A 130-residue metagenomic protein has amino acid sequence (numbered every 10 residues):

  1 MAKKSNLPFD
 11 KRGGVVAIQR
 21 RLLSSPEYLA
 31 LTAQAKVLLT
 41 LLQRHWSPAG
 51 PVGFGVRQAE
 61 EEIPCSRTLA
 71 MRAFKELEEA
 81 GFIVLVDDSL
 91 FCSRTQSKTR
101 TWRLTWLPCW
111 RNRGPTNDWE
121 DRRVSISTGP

Functional and structural regions predicted by a protein language model:
M1-Q58, E62, A80, S97: Short recognition helix of helix-turn-helix/winged-helix DNA-binding domains
K4, D88, V124-I126: Intrinsically disordered, low-complexity segments enriched in Ser/Pro/Gly/Ala and basic residues
N6, R21-L22, T68, W106 (+1 more regions): Acidic/proline-rich low-complexity IDRs
P8, P26, P48, P64 (+3 more regions): Proline-rich intrinsically disordered, low-complexity coils
D10, E61, D87-D88, N117-D121: Acidic-enriched, low-complexity/disordered segments with a strong bias for Aspartate over Glutamate
I18-R21, T40, S66, V86 (+1 more regions): Compositionally biased, intrinsically disordered low-complexity segments
R44-R103, L107-P108: Winged helix-turn-helix DNA-binding recognition segment
R100-P130: Short, amphipathic alpha-helical interaction segments positioned at domain boundaries
